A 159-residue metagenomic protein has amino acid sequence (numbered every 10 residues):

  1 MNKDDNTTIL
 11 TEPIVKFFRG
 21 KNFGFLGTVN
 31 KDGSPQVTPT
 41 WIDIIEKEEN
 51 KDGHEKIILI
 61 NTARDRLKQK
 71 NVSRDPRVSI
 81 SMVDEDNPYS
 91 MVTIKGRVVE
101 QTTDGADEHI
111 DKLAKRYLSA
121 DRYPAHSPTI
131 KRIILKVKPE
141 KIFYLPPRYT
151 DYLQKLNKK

Functional and structural regions predicted by a protein language model:
N2-F25: Short, basic/aromatic recognition patches
N2-I9, S90-K159: Charged, gly/pro-rich active-site loop segments
P13, F25-K31, A120-H126: Short helix-to-loop capping/linker segments positioned immediately adjacent to catalytic or ligand/cofactor-binding
F18-R19, S73-R74, A114: Alpha-helix boundary recognition
N22-R64, V72, V78-M82, V92-I94: Short beta-strand segments
D32-S34, D84-P88, S127-T129: A short beta-turn/loop motif at secondary-structure boundaries
I45, A63, V83, V99-Q101 (+1 more regions): Solvent-exposed residues in well-ordered beta-strands and their adjoining turns, especially edge/terminal strands
